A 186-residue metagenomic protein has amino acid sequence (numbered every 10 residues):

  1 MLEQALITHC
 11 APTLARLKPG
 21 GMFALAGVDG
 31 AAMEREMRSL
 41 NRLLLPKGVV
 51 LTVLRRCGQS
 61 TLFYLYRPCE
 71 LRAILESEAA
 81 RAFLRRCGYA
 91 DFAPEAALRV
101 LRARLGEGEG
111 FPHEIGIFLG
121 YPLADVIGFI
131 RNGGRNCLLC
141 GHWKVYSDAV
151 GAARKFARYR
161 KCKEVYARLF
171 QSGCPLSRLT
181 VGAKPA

Functional and structural regions predicted by a protein language model:
M1-C57: A structured, charge-rich N-terminal accessory region that forms the first stable segment of a protein and links
K18-G20, Q59-T61, P112-E114: Short, surface-exposed beta-edge/turn micro-motifs
E36-E95: A glycine-rich, hydrophobic loop/mini-helix early in the fold
L45, R131, R135, E164-R168: Generic secondary-structure signature for well-ordered alpha-helical cores
G58-Q59, A97-L101, I130-G133, C140-S147: Short linear loop/turn motifs
R86-H113: Internal catalytic-core helix/loop-beta-alpha segment that presents or stabilizes conserved functional determinants
F111-L139: Hydrophobic/aromatic-rich, well-ordered segments within soluble, folded domains that form packed cores
H142-A186: Long, compositionally biased
